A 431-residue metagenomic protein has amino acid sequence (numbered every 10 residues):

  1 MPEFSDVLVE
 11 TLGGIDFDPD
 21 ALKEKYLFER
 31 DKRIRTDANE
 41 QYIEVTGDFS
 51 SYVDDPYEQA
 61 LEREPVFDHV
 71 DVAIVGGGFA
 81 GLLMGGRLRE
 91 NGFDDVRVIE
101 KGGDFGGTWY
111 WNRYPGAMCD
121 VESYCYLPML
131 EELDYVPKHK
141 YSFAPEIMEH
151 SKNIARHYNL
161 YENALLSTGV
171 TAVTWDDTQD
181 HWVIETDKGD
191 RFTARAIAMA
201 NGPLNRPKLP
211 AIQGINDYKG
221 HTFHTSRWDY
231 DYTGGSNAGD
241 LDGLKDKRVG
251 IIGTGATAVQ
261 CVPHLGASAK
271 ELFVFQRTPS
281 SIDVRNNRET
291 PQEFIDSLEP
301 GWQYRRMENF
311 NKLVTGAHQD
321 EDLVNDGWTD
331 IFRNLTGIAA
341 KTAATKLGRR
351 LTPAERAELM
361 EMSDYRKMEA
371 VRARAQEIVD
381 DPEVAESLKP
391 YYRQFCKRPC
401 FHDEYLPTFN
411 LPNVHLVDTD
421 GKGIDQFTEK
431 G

Functional and structural regions predicted by a protein language model:
M1-D71, E90-N91, E149, T174 (+1 more regions): Extreme N-terminal leader/targeting segments of oxidoreductases
V7-L8, D16-P19, P137-L204: Feature captures the FAD/FMN-dependent oxidoreductase FAD-binding
G47-Y52, F79, G169, D176-D177 (+4 more regions): Conserved redox-cofactor binding core of oxidoreductases
E62-H69, I74-D95, K101-F105, F192 (+2 more regions): Rossmann-like dinucleotide-binding core of oxidoreductases
R113-V136, P145-E146, E293-R305: N-terminal glycine-rich dinucleotide-binding loop that anchors FAD/FMN and/or NAD(P) in oxidoreductases
S123-A155, N159, L313-M368, R372-K389: Conserved N-terminal/central alpha/beta ligand/cofactor-binding core
P145-A164, R398-I424: Helical element adjacent to the flavin cofactor pocket in flavoenzyme catalytic cores
L166-H181, V414-G431: A conserved short coil-to-beta-strand element within the FAD-binding core of flavoproteins
